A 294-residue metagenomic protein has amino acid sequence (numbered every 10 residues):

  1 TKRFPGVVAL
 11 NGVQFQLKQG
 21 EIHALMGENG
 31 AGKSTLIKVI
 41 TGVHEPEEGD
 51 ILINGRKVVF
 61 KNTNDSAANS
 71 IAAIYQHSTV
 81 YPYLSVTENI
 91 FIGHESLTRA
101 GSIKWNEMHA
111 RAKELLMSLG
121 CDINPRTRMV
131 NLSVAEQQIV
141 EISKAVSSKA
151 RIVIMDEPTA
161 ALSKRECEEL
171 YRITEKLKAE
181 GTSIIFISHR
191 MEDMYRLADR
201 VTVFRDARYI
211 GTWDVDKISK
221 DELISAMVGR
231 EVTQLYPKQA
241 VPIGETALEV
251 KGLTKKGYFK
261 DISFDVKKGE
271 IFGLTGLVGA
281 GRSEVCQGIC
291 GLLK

Functional and structural regions predicted by a protein language model:
T1-K294: Glycine-rich phosphate-binding loops of nucleotide-dependent enzymes
